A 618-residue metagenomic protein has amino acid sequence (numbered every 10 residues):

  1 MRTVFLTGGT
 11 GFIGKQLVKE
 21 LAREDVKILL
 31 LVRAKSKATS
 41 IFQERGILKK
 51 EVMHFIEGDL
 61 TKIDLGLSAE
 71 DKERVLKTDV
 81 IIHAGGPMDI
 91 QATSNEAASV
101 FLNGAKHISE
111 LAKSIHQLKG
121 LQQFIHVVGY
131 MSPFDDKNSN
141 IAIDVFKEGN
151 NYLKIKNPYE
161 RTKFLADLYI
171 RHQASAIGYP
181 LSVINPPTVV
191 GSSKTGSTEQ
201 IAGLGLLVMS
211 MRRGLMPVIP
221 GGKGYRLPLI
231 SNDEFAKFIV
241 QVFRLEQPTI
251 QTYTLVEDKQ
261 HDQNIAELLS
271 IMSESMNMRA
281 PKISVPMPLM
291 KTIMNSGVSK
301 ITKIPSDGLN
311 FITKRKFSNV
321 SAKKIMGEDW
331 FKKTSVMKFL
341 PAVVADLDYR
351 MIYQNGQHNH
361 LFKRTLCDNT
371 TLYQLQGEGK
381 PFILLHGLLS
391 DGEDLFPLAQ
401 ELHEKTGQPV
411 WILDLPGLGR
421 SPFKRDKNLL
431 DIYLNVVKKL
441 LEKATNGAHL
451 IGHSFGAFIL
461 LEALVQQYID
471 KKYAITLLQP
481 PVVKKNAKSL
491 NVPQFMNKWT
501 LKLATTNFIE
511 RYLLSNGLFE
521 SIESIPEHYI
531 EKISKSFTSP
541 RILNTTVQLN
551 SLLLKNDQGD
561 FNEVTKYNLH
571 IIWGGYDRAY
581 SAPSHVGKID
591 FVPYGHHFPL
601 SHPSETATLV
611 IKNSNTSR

Functional and structural regions predicted by a protein language model:
V4-E24: N-terminal Rossmann NAD(P)H-binding glycine-rich loop of SDR-like oxidoreductase domains
K49, M53-G104: NAD(P)H-binding glycine-rich loop region in Rossmannoid oxidoreductase-like domains and their noncatalytic homologs
H83, N103-P158: Conserved Rossmann-fold NAD(P)-dependent oxidoreductase catalytic core, especially the SDR/UDP-sugar
L153-S182: Active-site Tyr-X1-5-Lys
F238-I304, R350-G356: Mid/C-terminal beta-alpha module of Rossmann-like enzyme folds, strongest in SDR-family dehydrogenases/epimerases
I312-L366, N613: Amphipathic terminal alpha-helices
G417-I451: Active-site loop/oxyanion-hole signature of alpha/beta-hydrolase fold enzymes
V465, K472-L503: Flexible "cap/lid" loop of the alpha/beta hydrolase fold
